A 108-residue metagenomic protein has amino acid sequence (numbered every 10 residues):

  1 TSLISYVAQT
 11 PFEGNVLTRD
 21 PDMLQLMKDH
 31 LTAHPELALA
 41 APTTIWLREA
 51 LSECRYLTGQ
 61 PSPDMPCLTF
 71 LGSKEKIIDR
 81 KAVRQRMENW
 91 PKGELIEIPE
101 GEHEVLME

Functional and structural regions predicted by a protein language model:
T1-A41: Alpha/beta-hydrolase-fold enzymes
A41-Q60: Active-site nucleophile elbow and catalytic-triad environment of alpha/beta-hydrolase enzymes
Q60-D64, E88-P91: Short, conserved loop/helix-junction motifs that constitute active-site signature segments in enzyme catalytic cores
P63, T69-L71, E75: Short beta-strand/loop motif that positions the catalytic acidic residue of the alpha/beta-hydrolase fold
T69, L95-E97: Conserved beta-strand scaffold positions in the cores of enzyme catalytic domains, especially in NTP/NDP-utilizing
I78-D79, L106: Secondary-structure boundary/capping motif
R80-E94: Active-site-adjacent alpha-helix of alpha/beta-hydrolase-fold enzymes
G101-E108: Catalytic histidine-centered segment of alpha/beta-hydrolase-like enzymes
